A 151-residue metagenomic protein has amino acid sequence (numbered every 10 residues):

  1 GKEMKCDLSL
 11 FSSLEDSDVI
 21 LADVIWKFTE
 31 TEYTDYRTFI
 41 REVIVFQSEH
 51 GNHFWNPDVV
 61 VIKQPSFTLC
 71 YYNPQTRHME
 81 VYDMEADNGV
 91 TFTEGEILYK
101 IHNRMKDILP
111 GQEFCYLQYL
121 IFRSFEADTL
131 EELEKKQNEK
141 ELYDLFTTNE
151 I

Functional and structural regions predicted by a protein language model:
G1-A86, V90, E94-G95: Composition-driven low-complexity segments enriched in polar/acidic and proline residues
K2-K5, K27, K63, K100 (+3 more regions): Context-gated lysine
Y71-N73, N88, I101, I121 (+1 more regions): Residues that form ligand- and interface-recognition hot spots within folded domains
G89-L109: Short amphipathic, charge-patterned alpha-helical segments
N103-I151: Short loop-to-beta-strand transition segments
